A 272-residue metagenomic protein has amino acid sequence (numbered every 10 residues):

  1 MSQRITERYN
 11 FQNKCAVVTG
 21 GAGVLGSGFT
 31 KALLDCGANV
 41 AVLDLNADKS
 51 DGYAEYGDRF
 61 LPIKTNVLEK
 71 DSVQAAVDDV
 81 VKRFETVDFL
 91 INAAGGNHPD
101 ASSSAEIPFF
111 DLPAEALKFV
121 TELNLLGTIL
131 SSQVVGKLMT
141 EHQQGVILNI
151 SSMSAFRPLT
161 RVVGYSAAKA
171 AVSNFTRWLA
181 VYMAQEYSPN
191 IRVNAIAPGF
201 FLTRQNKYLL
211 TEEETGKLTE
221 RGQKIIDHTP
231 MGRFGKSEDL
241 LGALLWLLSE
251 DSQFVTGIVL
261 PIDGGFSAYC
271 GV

Functional and structural regions predicted by a protein language model:
S2-R8, R157, L245, T256-V272: Short C-terminal tail/terminal secondary-structure segment of NAD(P)H-dependent dehydrogenase/reductase domains
R8-A41: Canonical Rossmann dinucleotide-binding motif of NAD(H)/NADP(H)-dependent dehydrogenases/reductases, specifically
A75-K82, A101-E122: Active-site Tyr-X3-Lys motif and surrounding loop/helix of classical short-chain dehydrogenase/reductase
F110-I129, Q144, L148, V172 (+1 more regions): Catalytic Tyr-X3-Lys loop
F119-E141, A180-Q185, S249: Amphipathic alpha-helical dimer-interface segment in Rossmann-like NAD(P)H-dependent oxidoreductases
S132, A168-A171, T176: Active-site helix of classical SDR
S152: Residue(s) in the substrate-gating loop at a strand-loop-helix junction that position the organic substrate next
Y187, R192, V255-G257: Short, small/polar-rich loop/turn modules that mediate ligand/substrate recognition or access, typified
